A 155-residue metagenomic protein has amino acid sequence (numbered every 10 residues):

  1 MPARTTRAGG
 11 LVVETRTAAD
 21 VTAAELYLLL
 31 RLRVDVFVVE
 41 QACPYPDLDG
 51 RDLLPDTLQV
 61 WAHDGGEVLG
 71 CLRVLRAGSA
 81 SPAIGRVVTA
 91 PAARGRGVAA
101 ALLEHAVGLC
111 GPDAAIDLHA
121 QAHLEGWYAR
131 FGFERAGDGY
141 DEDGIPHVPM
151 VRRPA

Functional and structural regions predicted by a protein language model:
M1-A23: Conserved N-terminal entry element of GNAT/NAT acetyltransferase domains
T15, L30-Y45: Helix-loop element at the rim of GNAT/NAT acetyltransferase active sites that forms part of the acceptor-substrate
Q41, Y45-L72: Conserved beta-hairpin
L54, A80, E142-P146: Short acidic/glycine-enriched loop/turn segments that link adjacent beta-strands
W61, E67-R76, S81-V88: Conserved beta-strand in the GNAT
T89, G95-G108: Conserved acetyl-CoA-binding loop-helix of GNAT-fold acetyltransferases
L103, L109-Q121: Conserved GNAT acetyl-CoA-binding A-motif
A122-P146: Conserved active-site alpha-helix within GNAT-family acetyltransferase domains
